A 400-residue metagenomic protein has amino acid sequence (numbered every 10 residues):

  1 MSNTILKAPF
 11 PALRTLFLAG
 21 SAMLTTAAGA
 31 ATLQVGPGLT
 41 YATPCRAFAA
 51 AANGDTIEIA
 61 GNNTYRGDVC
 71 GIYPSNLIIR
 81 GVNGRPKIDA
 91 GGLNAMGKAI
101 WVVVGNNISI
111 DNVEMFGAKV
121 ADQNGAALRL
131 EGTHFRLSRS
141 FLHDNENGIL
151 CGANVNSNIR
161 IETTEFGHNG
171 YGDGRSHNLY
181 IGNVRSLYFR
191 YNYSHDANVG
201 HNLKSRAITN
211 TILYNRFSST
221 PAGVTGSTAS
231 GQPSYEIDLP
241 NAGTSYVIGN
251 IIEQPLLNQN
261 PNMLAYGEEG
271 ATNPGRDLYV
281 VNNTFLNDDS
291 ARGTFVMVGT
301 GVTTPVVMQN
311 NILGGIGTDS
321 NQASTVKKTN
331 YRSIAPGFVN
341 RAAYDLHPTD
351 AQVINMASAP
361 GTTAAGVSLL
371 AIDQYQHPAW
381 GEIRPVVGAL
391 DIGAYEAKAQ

Functional and structural regions predicted by a protein language model:
M1-P11: N-terminal secretory signal peptides that target proteins for export/translocation
R14-T25: Bacterial N-terminal signal peptides
T26-A30: Sec/Tat signal peptide C-region and signal peptidase I cleavage site
A31-A60, T64-R66, A351-Q352, D391: Acidic Gly/Asp/Thr-rich repetitive segments characteristic of extracellular carbohydrate-active and adhesion proteins
A52-G61, Y65-A90, V103-I108: Beta-solenoid repeat scaffold
G61-T64, N83-R85, A357-T362, A399-Q400: Acidic glycine-/aspartate-rich tracts in secreted/extracellular proteins
D68-C70, K87-V103, M115-D345, A371 (+1 more regions): Glycine- and acidic/polar-rich repeat regions and solenoidal domains
Y331-A399: C-terminal accessory segments
